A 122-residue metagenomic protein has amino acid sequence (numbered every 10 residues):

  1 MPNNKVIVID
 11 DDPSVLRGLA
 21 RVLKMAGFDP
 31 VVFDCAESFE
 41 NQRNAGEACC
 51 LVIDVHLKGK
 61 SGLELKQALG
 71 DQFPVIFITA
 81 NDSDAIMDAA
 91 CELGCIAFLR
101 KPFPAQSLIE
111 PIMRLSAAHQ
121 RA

Functional and structural regions predicted by a protein language model:
N3-P13, L19-L23, L51: Conserved acidic segment of CheY-like receiver
L16, K58: The feature encodes the CheY-like receiver
V32-C50: Acidic, metal-coordinating helix/loop segments flanking the phosphotransfer/catalytic sites of two-component signaling
D34-C35, S61-E64: Acidic catalytic/metal-coordinating carboxylates
E64, D82-A97: Alpha4 helix (beta4-alpha4-beta5 surface) of REC/receiver domains from two-component response regulators
A85, F103-M113: C-terminal output helix
